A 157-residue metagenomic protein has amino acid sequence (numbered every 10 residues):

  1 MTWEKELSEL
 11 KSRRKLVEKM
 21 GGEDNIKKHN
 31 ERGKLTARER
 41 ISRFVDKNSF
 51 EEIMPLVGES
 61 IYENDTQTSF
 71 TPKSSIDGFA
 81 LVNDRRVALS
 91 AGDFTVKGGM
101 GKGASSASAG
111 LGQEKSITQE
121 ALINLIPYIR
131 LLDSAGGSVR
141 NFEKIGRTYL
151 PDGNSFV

Functional and structural regions predicted by a protein language model:
M1-V157: Terminal-region recognition feature
